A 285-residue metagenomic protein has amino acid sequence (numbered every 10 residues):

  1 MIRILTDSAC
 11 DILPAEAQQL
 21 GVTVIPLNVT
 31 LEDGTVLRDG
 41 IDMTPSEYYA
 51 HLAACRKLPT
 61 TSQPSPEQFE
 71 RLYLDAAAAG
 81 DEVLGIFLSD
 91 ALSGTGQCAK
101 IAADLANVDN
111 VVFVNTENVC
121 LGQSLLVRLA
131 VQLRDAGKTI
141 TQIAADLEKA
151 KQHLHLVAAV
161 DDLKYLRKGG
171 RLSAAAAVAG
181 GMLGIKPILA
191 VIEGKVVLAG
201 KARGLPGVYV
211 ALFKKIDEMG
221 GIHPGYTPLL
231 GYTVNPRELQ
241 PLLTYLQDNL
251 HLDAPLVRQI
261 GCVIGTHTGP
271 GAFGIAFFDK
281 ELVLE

Functional and structural regions predicted by a protein language model:
R3, A9-T23, N28-T30, G34-T35 (+2 more regions): Mixed-charge interfacial surface used for oligomerization/domain docking and macromolecular partner engagement
Q19-E47, S62-F69: N-terminal short beta-loop-beta anion/metal-coordinating cradle
D33, A50-P59, D81-G85: Glycine-/proline-rich flexible loop or hinge segments
L37, L58-S65, F87-A91, V119: Short secondary-structure transition/capping motifs
P45-Y49, A78, K100-L105: A short glycine/small-residue-enriched secondary-structure motif
E47-R56, A190-L198: Gly-rich Lys/Arg/Thr-decorated short loops/hinges at beta-loop-alpha junctions or inter-strand turns that position
H51-A76: Glycine-rich oxoanion-binding loops at beta->alpha junctions
E67-A99: N-terminal glycine-rich phosphate/adenylate-binding segment common to multiple enzyme folds
